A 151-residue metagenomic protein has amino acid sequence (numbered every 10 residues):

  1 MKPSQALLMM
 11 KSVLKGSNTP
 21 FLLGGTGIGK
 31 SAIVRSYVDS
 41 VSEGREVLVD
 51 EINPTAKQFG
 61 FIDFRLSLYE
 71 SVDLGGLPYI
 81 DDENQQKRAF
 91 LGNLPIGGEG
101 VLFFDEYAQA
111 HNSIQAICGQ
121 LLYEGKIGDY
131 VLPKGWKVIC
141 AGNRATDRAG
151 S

Functional and structural regions predicted by a protein language model:
M1-S151: AAA+ P-loop NTPase catalytic core and its hallmark functional loops
